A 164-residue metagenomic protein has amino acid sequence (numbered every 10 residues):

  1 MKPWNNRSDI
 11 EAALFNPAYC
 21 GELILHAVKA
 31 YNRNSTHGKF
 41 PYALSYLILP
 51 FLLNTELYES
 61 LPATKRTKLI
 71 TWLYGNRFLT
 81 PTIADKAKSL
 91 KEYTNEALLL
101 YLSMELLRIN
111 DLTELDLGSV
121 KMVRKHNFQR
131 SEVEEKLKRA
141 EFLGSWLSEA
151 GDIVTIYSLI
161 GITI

Functional and structural regions predicted by a protein language model:
M1-Y19, E149-I164: Short, extreme N-terminal leader segments that mark the start of a protein/domain
P3-L52: Long, hydrophobic N-terminal alpha-helical segment
A27-N32, F51-T55, Y101, L147-A150 (+1 more regions): Generic structural signal for hydrophobic core residues of well-folded globular domains
F40-Y74: A glycine-rich, hydrophobic loop/mini-helix early in the fold
I70-Y93: Helix-adjacent hinge/juxtasegments
E96-R108: Basic amphipathic alpha-helical segments that dock to polyanions
T113-S119: Minor-groove-contacting beta-hairpin "wing" of winged helix-turn-helix DNA-binding domains
K125-I164: Glycine-rich, aromatic-bearing surface loops/beta-hairpins
